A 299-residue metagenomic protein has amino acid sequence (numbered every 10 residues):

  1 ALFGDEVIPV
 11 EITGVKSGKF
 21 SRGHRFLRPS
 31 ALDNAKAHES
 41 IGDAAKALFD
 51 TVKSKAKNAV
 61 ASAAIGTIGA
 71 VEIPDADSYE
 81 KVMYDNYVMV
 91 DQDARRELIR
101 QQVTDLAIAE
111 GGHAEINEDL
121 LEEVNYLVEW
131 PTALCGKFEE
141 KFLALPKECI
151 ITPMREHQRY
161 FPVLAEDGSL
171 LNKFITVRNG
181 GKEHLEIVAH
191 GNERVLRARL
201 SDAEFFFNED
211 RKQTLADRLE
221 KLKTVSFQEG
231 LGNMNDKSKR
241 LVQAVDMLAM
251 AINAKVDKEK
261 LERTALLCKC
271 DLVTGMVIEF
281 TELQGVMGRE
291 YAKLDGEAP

Functional and structural regions predicted by a protein language model:
A1-P299: Amphipathic alpha-helical "coupling" segments that flank catalytic cores
